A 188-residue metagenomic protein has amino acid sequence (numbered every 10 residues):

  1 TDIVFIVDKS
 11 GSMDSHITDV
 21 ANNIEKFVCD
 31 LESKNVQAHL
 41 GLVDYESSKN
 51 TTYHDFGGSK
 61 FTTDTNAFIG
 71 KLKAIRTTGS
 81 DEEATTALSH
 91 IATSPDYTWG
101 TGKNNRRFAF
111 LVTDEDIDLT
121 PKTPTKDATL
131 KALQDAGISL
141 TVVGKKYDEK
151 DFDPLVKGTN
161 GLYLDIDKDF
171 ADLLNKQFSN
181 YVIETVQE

Functional and structural regions predicted by a protein language model:
T1-E188: Divalent cation-coordinating acidic motifs and surrounding scaffolds that mediate Ca2+/Mg2+/Mn2+/Zn2+-dependent binding
